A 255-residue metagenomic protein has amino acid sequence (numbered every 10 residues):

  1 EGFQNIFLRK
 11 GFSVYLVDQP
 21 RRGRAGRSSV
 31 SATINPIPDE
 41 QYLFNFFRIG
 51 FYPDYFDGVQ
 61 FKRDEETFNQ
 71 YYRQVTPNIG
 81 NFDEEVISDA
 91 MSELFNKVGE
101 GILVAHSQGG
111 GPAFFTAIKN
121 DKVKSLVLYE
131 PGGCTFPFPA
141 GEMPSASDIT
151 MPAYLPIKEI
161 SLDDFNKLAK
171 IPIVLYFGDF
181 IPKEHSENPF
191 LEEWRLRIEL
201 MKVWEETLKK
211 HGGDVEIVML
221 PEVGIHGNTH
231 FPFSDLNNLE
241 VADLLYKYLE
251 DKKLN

Functional and structural regions predicted by a protein language model:
Q4-S28: Conserved alpha/beta-hydrolase
R21-N35, H226-G227: Glycine-rich "HGGG/HGxG" loop immediately N-terminal to the catalytic nucleophile of the alpha/beta-hydrolase
F56, R73-Q74, G80-I102: Conserved acidic catalytic loop of the alpha/beta-hydrolase fold
L103-V104, L126: Conserved alpha/beta-hydrolase fold motif
V104-A113: Gly/Ala-rich beta-loop-alpha elbow adjacent to hydrolase catalytic centers
F115-K119: Active-site signature of alpha/beta-hydrolase-fold catalytic machinery across serine- and Asp/Cys-nucleophile hydrolases
P131-H211, E216-V218: The feature captures the conserved acid-bearing segment of alpha/beta-hydrolase catalytic domains
G227, F231-N255: Catalytic active-site module of serine/aspartate enzymes centered on a nucleophile-bearing elbow/loop
